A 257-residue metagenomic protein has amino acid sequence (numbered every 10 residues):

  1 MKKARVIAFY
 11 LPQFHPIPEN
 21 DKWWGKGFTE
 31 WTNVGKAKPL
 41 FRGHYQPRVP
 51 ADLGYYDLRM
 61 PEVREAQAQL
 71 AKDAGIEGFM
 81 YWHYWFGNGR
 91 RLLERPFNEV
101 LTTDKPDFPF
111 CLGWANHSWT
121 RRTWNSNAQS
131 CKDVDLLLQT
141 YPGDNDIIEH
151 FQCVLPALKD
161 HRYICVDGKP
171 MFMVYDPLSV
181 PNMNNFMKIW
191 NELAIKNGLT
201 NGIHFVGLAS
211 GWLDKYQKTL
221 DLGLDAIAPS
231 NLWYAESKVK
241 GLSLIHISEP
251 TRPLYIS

Functional and structural regions predicted by a protein language model:
M1-L244, S248: Glycan-processing catalytic domains of CAZymes
I245-S257: Single conserved hydrophobic/aromatic residue that forms the stacking wall/gate of nucleotide- or nucleobase-binding
